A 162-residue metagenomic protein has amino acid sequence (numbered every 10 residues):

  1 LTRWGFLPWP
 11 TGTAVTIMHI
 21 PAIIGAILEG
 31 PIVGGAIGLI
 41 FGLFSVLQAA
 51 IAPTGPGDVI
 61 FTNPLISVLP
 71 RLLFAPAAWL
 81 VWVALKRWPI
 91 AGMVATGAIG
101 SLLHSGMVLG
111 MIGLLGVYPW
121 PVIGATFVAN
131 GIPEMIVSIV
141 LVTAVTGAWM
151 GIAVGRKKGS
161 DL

Functional and structural regions predicted by a protein language model:
L1-A14, L39-P76: Interfacial aromatic-anchored transmembrane helix boundaries in multi-pass membrane proteins
L1-L28, I32-G35: Hydrophobic transmembrane alpha-helices
I20, I24, P31-L39, P64-L69 (+4 more regions): Hydrophobic alpha-helical transmembrane segments
A49, W82, V108-V117, V142 (+1 more regions): Juxtamembrane/transmembrane-helix interface segments of polytopic membrane transporters
V68, L72, P76, L80 (+1 more regions): Mid-bilayer segments of alpha-helical transmembrane spans in multi-pass integral membrane proteins that mediate
V83-S105, R156-L162: Internal alpha-helical transmembrane segments of multi-pass membrane proteins
Y118-L162: Alpha-helical transmembrane segments and their cytosolic interface
